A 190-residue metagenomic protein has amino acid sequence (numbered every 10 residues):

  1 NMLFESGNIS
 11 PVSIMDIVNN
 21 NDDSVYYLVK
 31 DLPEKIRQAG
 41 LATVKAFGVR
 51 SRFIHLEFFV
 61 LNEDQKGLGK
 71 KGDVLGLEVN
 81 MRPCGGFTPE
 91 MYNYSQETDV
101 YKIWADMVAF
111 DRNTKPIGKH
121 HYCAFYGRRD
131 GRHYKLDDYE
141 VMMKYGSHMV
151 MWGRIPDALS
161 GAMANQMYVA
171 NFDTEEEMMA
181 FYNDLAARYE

Functional and structural regions predicted by a protein language model:
N1-K70: Internal nucleotide-binding/catalytic subdomain
E5-S10, N19, C84, H133 (+1 more regions): Short, acidic Gly/Pro/Ser/Thr-rich loop/turn segments
N8-P11, R50, D73, K119-Y122 (+1 more regions): A generic structural signal for well-ordered coil/turn residues at beta-strand boundaries that shape enzyme active-site
I9-P11, D22-D23, V74-G76, M143-M151 (+1 more regions): A broad structural signal for short, well-ordered beta-strand segments within beta-sheet-rich domains
K35-L56, N80-G131: Active-site "cap" helix and flanking loop/linker of ATP-utilizing ligase/carboxylase catalytic domains
L61, R82, N171-D173: Solvent-exposed residues in well-ordered beta-strands and their adjoining turns, especially edge/terminal strands
K66-P83: A short beta-strand motif that forms the metal-chelation/ATP-contact edge of phosphoryl-transfer active sites
I103-E190: Peripheral (often C-terminal) accessory segments that flank ATP-dependent C-N-forming ligase machineries
